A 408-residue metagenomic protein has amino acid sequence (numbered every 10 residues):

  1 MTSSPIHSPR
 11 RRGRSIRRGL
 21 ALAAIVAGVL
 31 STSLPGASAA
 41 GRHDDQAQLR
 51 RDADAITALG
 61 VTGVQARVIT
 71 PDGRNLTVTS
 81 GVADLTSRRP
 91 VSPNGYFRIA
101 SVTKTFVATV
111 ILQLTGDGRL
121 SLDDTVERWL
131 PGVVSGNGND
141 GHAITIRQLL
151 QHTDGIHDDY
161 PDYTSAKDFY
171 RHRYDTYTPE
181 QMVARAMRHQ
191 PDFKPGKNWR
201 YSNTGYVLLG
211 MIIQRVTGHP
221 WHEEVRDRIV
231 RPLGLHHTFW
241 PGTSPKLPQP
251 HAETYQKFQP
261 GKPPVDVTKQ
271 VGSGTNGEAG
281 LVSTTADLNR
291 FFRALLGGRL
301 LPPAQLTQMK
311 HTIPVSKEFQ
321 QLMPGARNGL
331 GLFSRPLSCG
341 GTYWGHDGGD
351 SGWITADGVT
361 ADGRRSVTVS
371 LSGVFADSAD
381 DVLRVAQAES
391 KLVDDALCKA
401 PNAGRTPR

Functional and structural regions predicted by a protein language model:
M1-A40: Secretory targeting and sorting signals
T2, S38-V78, D266-R408: Catalytic loop of the DD-peptidase/beta-lactamase superfamily, centered on the K-T-G motif and neighboring
D45, L49, I99, T103 (+5 more regions): Hydrophobic (often cysteine-bearing) scaffold residues that line and stabilize catalytic clefts of nucleotide/cofactor
A53, D72, K104-V107, I111 (+8 more regions): Residue-level preference for non-acidic, small/hydrophobic
L59-T62, T86-L149, F193-S202, N276 (+1 more regions): Short active-site loop at a secondary-structure junction that contains or immediately precedes the catalytic residue(s)
R67-I69, T125, R226: Outer-envelope exported proteins of Gram-negative bacteria
G81-A83: Solvent-exposed serine/threonine-rich low-complexity stretches and specific carbohydrate-binding patches
G138-Y343, D347: Short, surface-exposed loop or secondary-structure junction motifs that flank catalytic or metal-binding residues
